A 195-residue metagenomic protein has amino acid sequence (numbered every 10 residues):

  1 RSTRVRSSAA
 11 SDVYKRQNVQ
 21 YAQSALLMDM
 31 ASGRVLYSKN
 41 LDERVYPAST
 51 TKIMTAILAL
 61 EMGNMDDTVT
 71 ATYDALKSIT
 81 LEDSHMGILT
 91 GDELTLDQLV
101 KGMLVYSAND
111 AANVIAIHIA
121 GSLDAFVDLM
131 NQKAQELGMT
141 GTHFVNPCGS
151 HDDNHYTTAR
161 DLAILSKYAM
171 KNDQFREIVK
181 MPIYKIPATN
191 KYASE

Functional and structural regions predicted by a protein language model:
R1-A10, Y14: Single conserved hydrophobic/aromatic residue that forms the stacking wall/gate of nucleotide- or nucleobase-binding
V5, P147, K180: Short, well-ordered beta-to-alpha junction loops that form the rim of enzyme active sites and present histidine/acidic
S11-R160, I164-D173: Active-site-adjacent loops and short helices of periplasmic peptidoglycan-processing enzymes
A163-E195: Extracytoplasmic
